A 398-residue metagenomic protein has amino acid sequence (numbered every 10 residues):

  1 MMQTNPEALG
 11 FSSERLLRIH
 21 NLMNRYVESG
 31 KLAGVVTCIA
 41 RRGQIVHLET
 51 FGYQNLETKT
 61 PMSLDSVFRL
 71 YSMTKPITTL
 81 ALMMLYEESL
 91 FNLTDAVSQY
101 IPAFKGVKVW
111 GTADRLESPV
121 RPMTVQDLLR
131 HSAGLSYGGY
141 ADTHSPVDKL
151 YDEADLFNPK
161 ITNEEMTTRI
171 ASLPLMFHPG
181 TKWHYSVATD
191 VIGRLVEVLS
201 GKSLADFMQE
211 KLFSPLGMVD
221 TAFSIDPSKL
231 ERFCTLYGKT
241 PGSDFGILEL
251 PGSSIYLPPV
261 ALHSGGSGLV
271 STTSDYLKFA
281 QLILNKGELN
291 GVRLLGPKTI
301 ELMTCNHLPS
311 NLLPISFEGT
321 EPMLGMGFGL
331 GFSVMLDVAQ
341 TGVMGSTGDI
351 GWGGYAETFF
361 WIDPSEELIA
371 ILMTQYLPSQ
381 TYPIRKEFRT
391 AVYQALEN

Functional and structural regions predicted by a protein language model:
T4-L70, L90-N92, G106-R115, Y382 (+3 more regions): Short, conserved catalytic-motif segment at the N-terminal edge
S12, K75, T272: Short, conserved phosphate/pyrophosphate- and ester-handling motifs at nucleotide-, phospho-/glycolipid
L17, M23, G43, R69-V97 (+5 more regions): Active-site SXXK
V46, F360-W361, E367-Y376: Short, well-ordered beta-strand elements
T50-G52, A96, T374: Short clusters of small/polar residues that mark proteolytic maturation junctions
V107-M344: Short, surface-exposed loop or secondary-structure junction motifs that flank catalytic or metal-binding residues
A261-G268, D349-F360, T374-S379: Glycine-rich phosphate/pyrophosphate-binding beta-alpha loops
